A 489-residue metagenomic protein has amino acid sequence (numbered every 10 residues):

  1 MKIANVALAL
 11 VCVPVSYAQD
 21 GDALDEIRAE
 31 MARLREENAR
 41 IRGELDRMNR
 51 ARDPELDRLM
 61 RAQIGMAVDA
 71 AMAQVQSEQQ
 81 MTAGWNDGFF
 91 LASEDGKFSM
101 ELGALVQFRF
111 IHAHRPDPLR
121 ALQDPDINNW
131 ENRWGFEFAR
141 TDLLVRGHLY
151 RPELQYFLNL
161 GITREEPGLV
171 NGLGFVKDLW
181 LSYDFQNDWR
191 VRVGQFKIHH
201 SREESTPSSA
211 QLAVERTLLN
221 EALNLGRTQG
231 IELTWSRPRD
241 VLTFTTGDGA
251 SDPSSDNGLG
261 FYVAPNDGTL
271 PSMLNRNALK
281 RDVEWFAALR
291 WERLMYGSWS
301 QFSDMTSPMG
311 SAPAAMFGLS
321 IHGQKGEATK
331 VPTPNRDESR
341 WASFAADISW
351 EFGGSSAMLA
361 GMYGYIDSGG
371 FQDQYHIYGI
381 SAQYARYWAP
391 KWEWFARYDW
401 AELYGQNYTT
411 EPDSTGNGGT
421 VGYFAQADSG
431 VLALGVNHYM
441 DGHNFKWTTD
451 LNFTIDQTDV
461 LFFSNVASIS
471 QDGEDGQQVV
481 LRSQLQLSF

Functional and structural regions predicted by a protein language model:
M1-A9: Sec-dependent signal peptide recognition, specifically the positively charged N-region followed immediately by
V13-V15: N-terminal signal peptide c-region/cleavage motif recognized by signal peptidases
A18-Q107, A113-A121, W299-F302, Q484 (+1 more regions): N-terminal periplasmic/intermembrane-space "pro-region" immediately following the signal or transit peptide
D46, R115, N129, L169 (+3 more regions): Outer-membrane beta-barrel pore domains
G84-P253, G258, R281-S298, M305-M316 (+3 more regions): Outer membrane beta-barrel
A250-A278, A328: Active-site-proximal beta-alpha loop/turn segments in soluble metabolic enzymes
L274-N275, Q301-T306, S343-A346: Glycine-rich, charged/polar anion/phosphate-binding loops that engage phosphate groups from diverse ligands
R276-R281, D337-W341: Interfacial loop-to-helix transition and helix-capping segments at the boundaries of transmembrane helices
